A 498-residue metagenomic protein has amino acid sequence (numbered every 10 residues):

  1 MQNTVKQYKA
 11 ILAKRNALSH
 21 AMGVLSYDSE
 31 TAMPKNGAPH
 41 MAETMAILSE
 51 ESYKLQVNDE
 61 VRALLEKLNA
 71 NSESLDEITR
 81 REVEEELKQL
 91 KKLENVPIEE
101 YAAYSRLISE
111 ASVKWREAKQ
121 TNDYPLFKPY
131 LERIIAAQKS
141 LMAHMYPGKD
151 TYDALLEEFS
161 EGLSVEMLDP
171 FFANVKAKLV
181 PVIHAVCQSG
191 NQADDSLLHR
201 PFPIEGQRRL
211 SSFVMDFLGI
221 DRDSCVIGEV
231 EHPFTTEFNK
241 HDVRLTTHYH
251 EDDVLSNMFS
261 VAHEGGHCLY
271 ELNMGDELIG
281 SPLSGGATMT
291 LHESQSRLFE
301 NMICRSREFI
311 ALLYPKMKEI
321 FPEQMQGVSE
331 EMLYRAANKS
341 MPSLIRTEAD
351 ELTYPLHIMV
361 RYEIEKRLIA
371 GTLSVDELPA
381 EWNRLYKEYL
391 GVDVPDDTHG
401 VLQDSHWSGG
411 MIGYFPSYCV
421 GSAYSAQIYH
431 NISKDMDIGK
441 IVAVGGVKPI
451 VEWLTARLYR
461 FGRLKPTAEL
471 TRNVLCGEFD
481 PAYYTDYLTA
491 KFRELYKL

Functional and structural regions predicted by a protein language model:
M1-L163, L464, T489-K497: A well-structured
T4, G23, N36, H40 (+3 more regions): C-terminal, non-catalytic "cap/extension" segments appended to globular domains
Y8, Y146, H263, S296 (+3 more regions): Divalent metal-coordination and catalytic microenvironments
H40, E100-A103, Y130, P203 (+12 more regions): Secondary-structure capping and boundary motifs in well-ordered enzyme cores
Y104-V254: Contiguous, non-catalytic segments that form substrate-binding/exosite surfaces or channel walls
Y146, S256-D276, E293-R297: Active-site recognition of the HExxH zinc-binding catalytic motif
F172, K176, I204-R208, V214 (+4 more regions): All-alpha helical catalytic cores of prenyl diphosphate-utilizing isoprenoid enzymes
G285-Q326: Post-HExxH zinc-binding segment in Zn-dependent metallohydrolases
